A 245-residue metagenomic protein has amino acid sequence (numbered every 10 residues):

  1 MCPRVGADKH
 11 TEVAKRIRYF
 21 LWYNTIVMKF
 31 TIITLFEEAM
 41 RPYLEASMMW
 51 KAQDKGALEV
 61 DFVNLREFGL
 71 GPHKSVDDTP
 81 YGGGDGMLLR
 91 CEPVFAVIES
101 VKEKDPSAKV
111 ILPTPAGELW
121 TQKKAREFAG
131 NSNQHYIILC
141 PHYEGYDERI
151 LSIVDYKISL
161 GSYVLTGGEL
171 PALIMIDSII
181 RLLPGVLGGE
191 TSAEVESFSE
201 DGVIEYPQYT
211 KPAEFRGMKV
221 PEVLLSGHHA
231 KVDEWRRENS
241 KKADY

Functional and structural regions predicted by a protein language model:
Y19, Y23-T25: Short, positively charged and aromatic/hydrophobic N-terminal segments
K29-E67: Glycine-rich, flexible N-terminal cofactor/catalytic loop recognition
V76-V97: Short, structured active-site "lid" loops
R90-C140, D147: S-adenosyl-L-methionine/SAH cofactor-binding core of RNA-modifying enzymes
Y146-A193, F198: Structured adenosyl-cofactor binding patch, chiefly the S-adenosyl-L-methionine
S199-Y245: Long, charged alpha-helical interface segments
